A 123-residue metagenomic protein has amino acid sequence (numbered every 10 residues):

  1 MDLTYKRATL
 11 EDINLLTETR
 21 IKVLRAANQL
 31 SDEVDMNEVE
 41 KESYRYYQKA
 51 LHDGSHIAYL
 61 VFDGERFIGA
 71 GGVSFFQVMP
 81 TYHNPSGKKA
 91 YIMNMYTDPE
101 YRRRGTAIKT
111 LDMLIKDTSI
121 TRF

Functional and structural regions predicted by a protein language model:
M1-E11: Conserved N-terminal entry element of GNAT/NAT acetyltransferase domains
L24-Y46: Conserved GNAT-fold acetyl-CoA-binding loop/helix
R45-L60: A short helix-loop-beta-strand connector motif used in the catalytic cores of GNAT acetyltransferases and, in some
L60, R66-F75, Y91, Y96: Conserved beta-strand in the GNAT
F76-H83: A short, acidic/glycine-rich surface segment
H83-P99: Conserved acetyl-CoA binding element of GNAT-fold acetyltransferases
Y101-M113: Conserved acetyl-CoA pyrophosphate-binding loop and the N-cap/start of the following alpha-helix in GNAT-like
L111, T118-F123: Conserved GNAT acetyl-CoA-binding A-motif
